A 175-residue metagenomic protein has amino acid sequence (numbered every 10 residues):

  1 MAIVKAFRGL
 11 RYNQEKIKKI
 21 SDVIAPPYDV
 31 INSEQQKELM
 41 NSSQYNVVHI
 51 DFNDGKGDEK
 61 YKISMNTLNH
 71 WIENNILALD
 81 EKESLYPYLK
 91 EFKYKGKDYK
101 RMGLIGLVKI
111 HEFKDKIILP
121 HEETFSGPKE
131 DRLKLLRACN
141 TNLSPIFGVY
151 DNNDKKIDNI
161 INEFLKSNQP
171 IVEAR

Functional and structural regions predicted by a protein language model:
M1-R175: A cross-family signal for N-terminal binding/gating loops and helix N-caps that shape access to the active site
